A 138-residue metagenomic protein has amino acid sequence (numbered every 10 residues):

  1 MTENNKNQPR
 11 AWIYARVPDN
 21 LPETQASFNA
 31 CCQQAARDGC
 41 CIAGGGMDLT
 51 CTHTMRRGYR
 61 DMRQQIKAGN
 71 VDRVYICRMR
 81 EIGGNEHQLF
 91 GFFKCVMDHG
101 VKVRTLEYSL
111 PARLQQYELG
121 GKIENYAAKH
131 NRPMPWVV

Functional and structural regions predicted by a protein language model:
M1-V138: Short, structured surface patches at the beginning of a domain
